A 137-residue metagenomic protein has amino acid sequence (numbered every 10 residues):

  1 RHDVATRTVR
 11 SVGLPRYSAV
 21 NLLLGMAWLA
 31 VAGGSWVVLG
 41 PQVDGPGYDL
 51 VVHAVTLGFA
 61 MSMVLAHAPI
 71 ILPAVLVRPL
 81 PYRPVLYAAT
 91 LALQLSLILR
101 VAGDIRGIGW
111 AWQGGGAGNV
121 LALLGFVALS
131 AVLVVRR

Functional and structural regions predicted by a protein language model:
R1-R137: Hydrophobic alpha-helical transmembrane segments of multi-pass integral membrane proteins
